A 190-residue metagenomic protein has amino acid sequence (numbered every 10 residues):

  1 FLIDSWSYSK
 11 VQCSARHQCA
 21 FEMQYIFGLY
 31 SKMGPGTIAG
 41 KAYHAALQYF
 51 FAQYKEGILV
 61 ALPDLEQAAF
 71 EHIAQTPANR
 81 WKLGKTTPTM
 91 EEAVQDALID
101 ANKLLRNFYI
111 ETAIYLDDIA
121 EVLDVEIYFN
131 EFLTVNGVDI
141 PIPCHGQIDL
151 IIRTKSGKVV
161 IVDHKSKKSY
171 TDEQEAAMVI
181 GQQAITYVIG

Functional and structural regions predicted by a protein language model:
F1-W6, L133: Long, acidic, intrinsically disordered low-complexity segments
S5-S9, S166: Short linear Ser/Thr-Pro motifs
Y8-E56, E126: Nuclease catalytic cores
Y25, A45, Y49, K103 (+3 more regions): Residue-level signal for well-ordered alpha-helical scaffold segments within enzymatic catalytic domains
S31-P35, A39, T89, A93 (+2 more regions): Conserved aromatic-histidine-acidic binding/catalytic patches
P35, A39, Y43, A97 (+2 more regions): Hydrophobic (often cysteine-bearing) scaffold residues that line and stabilize catalytic clefts of nucleotide/cofactor
A46-L133: A non-catalytic, helix-rich entry segment at domain boundaries
V122, I127-G190: Mg2+/Mn2+-dependent nuclease catalytic core
